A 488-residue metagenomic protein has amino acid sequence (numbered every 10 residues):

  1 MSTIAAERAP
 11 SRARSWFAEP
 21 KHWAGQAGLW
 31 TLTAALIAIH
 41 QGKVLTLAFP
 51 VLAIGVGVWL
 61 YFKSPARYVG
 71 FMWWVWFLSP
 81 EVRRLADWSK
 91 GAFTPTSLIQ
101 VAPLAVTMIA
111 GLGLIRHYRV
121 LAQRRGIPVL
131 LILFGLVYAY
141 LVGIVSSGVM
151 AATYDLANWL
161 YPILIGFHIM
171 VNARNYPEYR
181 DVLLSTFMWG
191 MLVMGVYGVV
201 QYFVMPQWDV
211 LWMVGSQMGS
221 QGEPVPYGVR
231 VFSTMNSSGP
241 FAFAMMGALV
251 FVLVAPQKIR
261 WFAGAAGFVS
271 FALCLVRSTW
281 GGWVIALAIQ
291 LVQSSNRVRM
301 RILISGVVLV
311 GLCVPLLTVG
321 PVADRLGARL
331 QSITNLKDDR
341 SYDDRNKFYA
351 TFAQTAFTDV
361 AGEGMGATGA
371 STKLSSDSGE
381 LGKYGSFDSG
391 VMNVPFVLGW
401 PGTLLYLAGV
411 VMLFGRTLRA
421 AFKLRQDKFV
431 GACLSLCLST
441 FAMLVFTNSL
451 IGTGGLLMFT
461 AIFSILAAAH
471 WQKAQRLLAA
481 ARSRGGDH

Functional and structural regions predicted by a protein language model:
W59-L160, L164, C437-F441: N-terminal hydrophobic segments of proteins, predominantly signal-anchor/transmembrane helices of inner/organellar
V69-W74, Y118-L133, W159-L160, I169-F203: Interfacial loop-to-transmembrane-helix boundary motif in multi-pass membrane proteins
F71-V75, G415-T447: Loop-to-helix entry and N-terminal half of a specific, functionally important transmembrane alpha helix in multi-pass
Y140, L184-M213, G222-Q293: Alpha-helical transmembrane segments of multi-pass inner-membrane proteins
V196, V200-P206, L291-L336, A353-F357: A membrane-periplasm/extracellular boundary helix in multi-pass inner-membrane enzymes that assemble envelope glycans
M205-R230, A367-V391: Interfacial juxtamembrane loops and adjacent helix segments that form the catalytic/substrate-binding surfaces
I304, A432-H488: Transmembrane alpha-helices of multi-pass inner-membrane enzymes
D324-L398, T417-K423: Long extracytoplasmic/lumenal interhelical loops at the membrane interface of multi-pass membrane proteins
